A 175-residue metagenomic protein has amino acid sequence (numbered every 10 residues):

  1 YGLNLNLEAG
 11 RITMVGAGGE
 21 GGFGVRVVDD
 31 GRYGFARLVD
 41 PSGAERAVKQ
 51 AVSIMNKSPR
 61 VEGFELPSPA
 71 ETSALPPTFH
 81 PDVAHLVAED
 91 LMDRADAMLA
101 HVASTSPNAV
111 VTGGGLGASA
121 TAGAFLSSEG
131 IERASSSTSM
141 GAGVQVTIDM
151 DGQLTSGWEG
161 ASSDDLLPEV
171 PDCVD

Functional and structural regions predicted by a protein language model:
Y1-D175: Active-site bordering "gate/hinge" segments that shape substrate access to catalytic or cofactor-binding pockets
